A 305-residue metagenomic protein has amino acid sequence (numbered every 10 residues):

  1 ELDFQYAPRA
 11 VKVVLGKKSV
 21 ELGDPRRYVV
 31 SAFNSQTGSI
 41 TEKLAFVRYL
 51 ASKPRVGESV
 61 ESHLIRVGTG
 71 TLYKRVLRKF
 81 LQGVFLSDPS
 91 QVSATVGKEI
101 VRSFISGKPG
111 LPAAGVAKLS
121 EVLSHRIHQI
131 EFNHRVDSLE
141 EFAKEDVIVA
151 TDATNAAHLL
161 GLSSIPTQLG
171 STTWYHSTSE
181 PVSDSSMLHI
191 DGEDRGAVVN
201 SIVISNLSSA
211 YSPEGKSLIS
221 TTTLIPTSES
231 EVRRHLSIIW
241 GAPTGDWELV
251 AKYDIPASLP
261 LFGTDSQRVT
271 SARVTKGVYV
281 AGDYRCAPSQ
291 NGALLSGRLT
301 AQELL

Functional and structural regions predicted by a protein language model:
L2-Q91, V101-S106: Mobile amphipathic helical/loop "lid" adjacent to a hydrophobic cofactor/ligand pocket
D3-Q5, I130-N133, E248-A251, Y279: General small-molecule cofactor/ligand-binding pocket signal
K53, G57, T69-K74, P112-V116 (+3 more regions): Generic structural signal for well-ordered, non-membrane alpha-helical segments in soluble metabolic enzymes
S62, E121, R234: Active-site phosphate/pyrophosphate- and oxyanion-stabilizing loops and adjacent acidic/basic residues in soluble
V96-D146: Helical element adjacent to the flavin cofactor pocket in flavoenzyme catalytic cores
R135-I239: Mid-domain catalytic core of redox enzymes that form a hydrophobic substrate pocket/lid adjacent to a catalytic redox
S209-L305: Conserved flavin/dinucleotide-binding core of flavoenzymes
